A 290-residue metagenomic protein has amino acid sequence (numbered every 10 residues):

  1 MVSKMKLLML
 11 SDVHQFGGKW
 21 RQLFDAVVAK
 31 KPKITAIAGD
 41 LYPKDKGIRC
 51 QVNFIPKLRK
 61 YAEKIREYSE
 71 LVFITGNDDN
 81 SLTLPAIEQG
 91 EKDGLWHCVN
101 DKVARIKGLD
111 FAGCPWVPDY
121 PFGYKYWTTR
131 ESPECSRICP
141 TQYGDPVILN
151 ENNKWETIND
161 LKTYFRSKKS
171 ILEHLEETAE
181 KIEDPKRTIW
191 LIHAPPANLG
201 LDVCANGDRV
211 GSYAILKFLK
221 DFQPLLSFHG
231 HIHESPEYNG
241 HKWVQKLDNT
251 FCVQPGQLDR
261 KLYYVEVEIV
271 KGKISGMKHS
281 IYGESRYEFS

Functional and structural regions predicted by a protein language model:
V2-L8: Extreme N-terminal starter segment of soluble prokaryotic enzymes
L8-Q15, Y42-N53, K125-E131: Acidic/histidine-rich helix-loop elements that form or flank divalent-metal/phosphate-binding sites at the catalytic
M9-D12, T35-D40, E70-N77, H97-D101 (+3 more regions): Active-site neighborhood of phospho(di)ester-bond hydrolases with catalytic His/Asp-centered motifs
H14-K19, Y42-K46, I74-P85, V103-R105 (+4 more regions): Active-site environment of divalent metal-dependent phosphoester hydrolases
G17-I106, P255: Core catalytic region of metal-dependent phosphoesterases/phosphodiesterases, especially metallo-beta-lactamase-like
Y42, K46-I55, I182-Q223: Active-site-proximal segments of metal-dependent phosphoesterases and phosphodiesterases across multiple
A104-K107, Y213-D221, S235-S290: Binuclear metal-dependent phosphoesterase catalytic core
A112-A205: Active-site-proximal loop/helix segment associated with metal-binding centers of metalloenzymes
